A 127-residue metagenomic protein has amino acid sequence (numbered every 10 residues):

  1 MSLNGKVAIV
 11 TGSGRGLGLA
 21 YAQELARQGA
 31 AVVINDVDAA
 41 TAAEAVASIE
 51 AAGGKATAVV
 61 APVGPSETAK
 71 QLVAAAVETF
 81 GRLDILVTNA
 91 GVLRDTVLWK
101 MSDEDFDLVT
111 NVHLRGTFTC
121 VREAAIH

Functional and structural regions predicted by a protein language model:
L3-V32: Canonical Rossmann dinucleotide-binding motif of NAD(H)/NADP(H)-dependent dehydrogenases/reductases, specifically
Q28-E44: Conserved glycine-rich Rossmann-like NAD(P)H-binding loop of the short-chain dehydrogenase/reductase
I34, V59-V60, N111: Conserved residues in the N-terminal Rossmann fold of short-chain dehydrogenase/reductase
A39-T41, V60-L72, D103: The beta1-alpha1 cofactor-binding region of Rossmann-like NAD(H)/NADP(H)-dependent oxidoreductases
A52-K55, A75-L86, R94: A glycine-rich helix->loop->beta "capping" turn within Rossmann-like NAD(P)(H)-dependent oxidoreductase domains
V97-L98, S102-D107: Substrate-binding pocket helix/loop in short-chain dehydrogenase/reductase
V121-R122: A short, exposed helix-loop element centered on a Lys and neighboring polar residues
